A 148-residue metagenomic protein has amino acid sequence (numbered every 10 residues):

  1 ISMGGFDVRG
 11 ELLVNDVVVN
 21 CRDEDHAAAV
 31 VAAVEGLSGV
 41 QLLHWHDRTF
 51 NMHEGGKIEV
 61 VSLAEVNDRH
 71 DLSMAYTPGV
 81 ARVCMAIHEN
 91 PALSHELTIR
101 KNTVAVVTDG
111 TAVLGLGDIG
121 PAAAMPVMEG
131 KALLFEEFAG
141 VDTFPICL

Functional and structural regions predicted by a protein language model:
S2-L148: N-terminal ligand-binding/catalytic initiation module
